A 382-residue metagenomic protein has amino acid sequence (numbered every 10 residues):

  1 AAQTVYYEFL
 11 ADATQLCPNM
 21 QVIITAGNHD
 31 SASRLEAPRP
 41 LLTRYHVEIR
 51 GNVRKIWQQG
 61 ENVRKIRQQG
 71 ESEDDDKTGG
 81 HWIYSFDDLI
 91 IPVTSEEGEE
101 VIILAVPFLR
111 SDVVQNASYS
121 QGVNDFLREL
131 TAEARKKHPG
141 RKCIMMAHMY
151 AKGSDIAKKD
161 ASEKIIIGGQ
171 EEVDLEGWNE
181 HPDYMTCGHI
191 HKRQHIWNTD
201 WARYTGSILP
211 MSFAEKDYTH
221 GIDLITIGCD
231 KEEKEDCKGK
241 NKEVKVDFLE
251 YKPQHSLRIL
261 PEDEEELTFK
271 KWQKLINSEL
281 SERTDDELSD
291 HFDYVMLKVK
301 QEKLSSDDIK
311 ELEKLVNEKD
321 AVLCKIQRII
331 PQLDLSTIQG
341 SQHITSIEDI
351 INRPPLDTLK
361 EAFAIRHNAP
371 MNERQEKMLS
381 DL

Functional and structural regions predicted by a protein language model:
A1, N28-H29, F108, H148-M149 (+3 more regions): Active-site metal-binding loops of divalent metal-dependent hydrolases
A1-P92, W178, P182: Core catalytic region of metal-dependent phosphoesterases/phosphodiesterases, especially metallo-beta-lactamase-like
Y6, G27, I103, H148 (+4 more regions): Divalent metal-coordination and catalytic microenvironments
M20, E99, R141-K142, L224 (+1 more regions): Short coil/turn segments at beta-strand junctions that form active-site/ligand-binding loops
T43, G51, K152-G153, A157-C229: Conserved beta-sheet core of the metallophosphoesterase superfamily
Y45-G169: Conserved catalytic scaffold of divalent metal-dependent phosphoesterases
I227-L382: Accessory, non-catalytic peripheral segments of nucleic-acid enzymes
